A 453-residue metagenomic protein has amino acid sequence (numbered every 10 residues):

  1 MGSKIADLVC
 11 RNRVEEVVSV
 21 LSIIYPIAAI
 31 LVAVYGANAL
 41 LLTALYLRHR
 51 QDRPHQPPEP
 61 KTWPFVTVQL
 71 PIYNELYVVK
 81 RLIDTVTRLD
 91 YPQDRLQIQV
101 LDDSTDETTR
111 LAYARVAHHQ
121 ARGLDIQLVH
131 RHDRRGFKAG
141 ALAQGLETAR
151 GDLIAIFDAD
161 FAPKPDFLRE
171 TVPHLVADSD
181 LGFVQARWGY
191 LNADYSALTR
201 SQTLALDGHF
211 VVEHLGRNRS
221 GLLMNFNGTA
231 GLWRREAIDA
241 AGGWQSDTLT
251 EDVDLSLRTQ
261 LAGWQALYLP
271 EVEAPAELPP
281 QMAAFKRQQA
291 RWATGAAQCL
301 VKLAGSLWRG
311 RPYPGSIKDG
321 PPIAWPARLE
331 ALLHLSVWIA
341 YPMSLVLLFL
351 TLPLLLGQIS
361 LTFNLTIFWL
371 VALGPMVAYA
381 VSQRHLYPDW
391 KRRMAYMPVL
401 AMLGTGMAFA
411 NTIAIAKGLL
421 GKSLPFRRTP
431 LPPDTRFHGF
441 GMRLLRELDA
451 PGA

Functional and structural regions predicted by a protein language model:
I30, A44-R48, P57-P60, L333-L431 (+1 more regions): Membrane-embedded multi-pass helical conduit in multi-pass membrane proteins, especially envelope-biosynthetic
L42-R95: N-terminal signal-anchor transmembrane helix
N74-V78, T105, K164: Donor nucleotide-sugar binding loop of glycosyltransferases
V78, R311-M343, P433-A453: Loop-to-transmembrane boundary segments
D84-H130, R134: Acidic donor-binding segment of Leloir-type glycosyltransferases
S104, D158-A162, D247: The conserved acidic donor/metal-binding loop of glycosyltransferases
V116-L153, P165-L249, Q260-L261, M282-W325 (+1 more regions): Long helical/loop segments within the catalytic core of UDP-sugar-dependent glycosyltransferases, especially the large
D247, S256-P275: Catalytic donor-sugar/metal-binding loop of nucleotide-sugar-dependent glycosyltransferases
